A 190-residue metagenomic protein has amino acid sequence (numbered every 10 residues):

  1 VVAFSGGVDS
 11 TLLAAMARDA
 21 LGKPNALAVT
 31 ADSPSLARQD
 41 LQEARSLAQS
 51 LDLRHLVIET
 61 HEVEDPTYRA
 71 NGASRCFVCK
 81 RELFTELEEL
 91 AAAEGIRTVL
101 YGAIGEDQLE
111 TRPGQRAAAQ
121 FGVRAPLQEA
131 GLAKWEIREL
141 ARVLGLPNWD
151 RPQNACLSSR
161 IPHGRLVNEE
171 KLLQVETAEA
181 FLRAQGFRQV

Functional and structural regions predicted by a protein language model:
V1-V143, A184: ATP-dependent adenylation/nucleotidyltransferase module used to activate substrates
A92, L146, P162-L166: Non-catalytic alpha-helical coupling and interface elements of nucleotide-dependent molecular machines and regulators
K134-E139, L146-A155, R188-Q189: Short, structured loop/turn "capping" segments at alpha-beta junctions
L140, R160, F181: Residues that form generic nucleotide/phosphate-binding pockets
R151-K171: Internal, active-site/partner-interface "lid" segment
E169-V190: Short amphipathic alpha-helix segments
